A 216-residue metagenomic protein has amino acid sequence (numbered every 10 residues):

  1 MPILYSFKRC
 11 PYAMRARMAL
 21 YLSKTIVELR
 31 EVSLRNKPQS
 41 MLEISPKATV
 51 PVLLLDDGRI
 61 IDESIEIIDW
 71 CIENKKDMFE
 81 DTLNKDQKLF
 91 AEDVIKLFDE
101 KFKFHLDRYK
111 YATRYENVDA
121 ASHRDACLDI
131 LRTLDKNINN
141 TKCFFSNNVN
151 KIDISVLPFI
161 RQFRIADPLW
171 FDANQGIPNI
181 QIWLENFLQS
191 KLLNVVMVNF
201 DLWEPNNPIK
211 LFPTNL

Functional and structural regions predicted by a protein language model:
M1-L131, D135, N139-K142, F212-N215: GST-like domain detector, emphasizing the conserved glutathione-binding G-site in the N-terminal thioredoxin-like
S122-C127, Q175-Q189: Extended, well-ordered alpha-helical scaffold segments
T133-N137, L157-P158, Q162-R164, L188: Catalytic cores of nucleotide-enabled group-transfer and carboxylate-activating enzymes in metabolic and assembly-line
K136-N147, L192-V196: Surface-exposed helix-capping loop/turn segments at secondary-structure junctions
S146-L169, A173-G176: GST superfamily/GST-like fold recognition
N148-N150, N179-I180, D201-W203: Small/polar glycine-rich anion-binding or flexible loop at a beta-alpha turn
N186-P205: Charged/polar, low-hydrophobicity segments characteristic of intrinsically disordered regions and flexible loops
F200-L216: Acidic/histidine-enriched, glycine/proline-rich intrinsically disordered or flexible terminal extensions
